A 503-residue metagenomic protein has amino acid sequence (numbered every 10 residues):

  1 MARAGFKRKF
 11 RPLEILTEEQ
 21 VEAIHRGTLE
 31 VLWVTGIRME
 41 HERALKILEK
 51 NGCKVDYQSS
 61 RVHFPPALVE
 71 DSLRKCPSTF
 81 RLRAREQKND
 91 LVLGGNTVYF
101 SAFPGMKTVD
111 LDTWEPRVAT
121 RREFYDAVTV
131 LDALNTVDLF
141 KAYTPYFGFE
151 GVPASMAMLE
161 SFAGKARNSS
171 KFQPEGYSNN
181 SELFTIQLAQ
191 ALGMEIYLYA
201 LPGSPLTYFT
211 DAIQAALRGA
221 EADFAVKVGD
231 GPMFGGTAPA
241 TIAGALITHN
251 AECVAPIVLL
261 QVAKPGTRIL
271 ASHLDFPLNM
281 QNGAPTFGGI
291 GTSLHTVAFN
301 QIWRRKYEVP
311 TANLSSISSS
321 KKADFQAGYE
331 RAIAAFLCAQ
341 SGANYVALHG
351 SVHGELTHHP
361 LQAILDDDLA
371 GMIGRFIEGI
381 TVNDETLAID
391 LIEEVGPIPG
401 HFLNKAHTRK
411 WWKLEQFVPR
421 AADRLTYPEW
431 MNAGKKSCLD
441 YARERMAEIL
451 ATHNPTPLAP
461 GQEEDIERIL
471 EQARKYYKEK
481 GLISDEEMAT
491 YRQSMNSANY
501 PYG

Functional and structural regions predicted by a protein language model:
R3, V21, G27-L29, V92-W114 (+1 more regions): N-terminal small/glycine-rich loop or linker at the start of catalytic domains across soluble metabolic enzymes
R3-A4, E14-G27, T35, E40-K46 (+1 more regions): Catalytic-core signal marking the mid-to-C-terminal active-site face
K9-L13, N282-G288, S316-A323, G350-Q362: Short beta-alpha connecting loops at secondary-structure transitions that line or flank enzyme active sites
L16-I24, G36-I47, D56-Q58, V92 (+3 more regions): N-terminal glycine-rich anion-binding loops that anchor highly charged ligand groups
L29-I37, E49, C53-D56, R74 (+15 more regions): Generic secondary-structure signature for well-ordered alpha-helical cores
E42-W114: Glycine-rich, N-terminal phosphate-binding loop and its surrounding beta-alpha-beta segment
D112-N344: Helix-rich catalytic cores of soluble enzyme domains
K322-I373, I380: Ligand/cofactor pocket segment of small-molecule handling proteins
